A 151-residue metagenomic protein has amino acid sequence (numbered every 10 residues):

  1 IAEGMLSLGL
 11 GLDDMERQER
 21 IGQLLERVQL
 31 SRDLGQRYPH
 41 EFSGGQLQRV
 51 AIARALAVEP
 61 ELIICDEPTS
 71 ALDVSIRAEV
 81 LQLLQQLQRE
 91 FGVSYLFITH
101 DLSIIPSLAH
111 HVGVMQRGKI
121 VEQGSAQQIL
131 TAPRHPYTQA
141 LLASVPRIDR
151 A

Functional and structural regions predicted by a protein language model:
L6-G9, M15-D33, L142-A143: Conserved ABC ATPase "signature" region
Y38-F42, Q46: Conserved ABC ATPase signature
I52, V80: Hydrophobic anchor residue at the start of the ABC signature
E59: Conserved catalytic motifs of ABC-family nucleotide-binding domains
I105-S107: A short, surface-exposed alpha-helical micro-motif characterized by mixed small hydrophobic and charged/polar residues
H111, Q123: Short, glycine/charged-rich "phosphate-handling" switch motifs in NTP-dependent and phosphotransfer domains
